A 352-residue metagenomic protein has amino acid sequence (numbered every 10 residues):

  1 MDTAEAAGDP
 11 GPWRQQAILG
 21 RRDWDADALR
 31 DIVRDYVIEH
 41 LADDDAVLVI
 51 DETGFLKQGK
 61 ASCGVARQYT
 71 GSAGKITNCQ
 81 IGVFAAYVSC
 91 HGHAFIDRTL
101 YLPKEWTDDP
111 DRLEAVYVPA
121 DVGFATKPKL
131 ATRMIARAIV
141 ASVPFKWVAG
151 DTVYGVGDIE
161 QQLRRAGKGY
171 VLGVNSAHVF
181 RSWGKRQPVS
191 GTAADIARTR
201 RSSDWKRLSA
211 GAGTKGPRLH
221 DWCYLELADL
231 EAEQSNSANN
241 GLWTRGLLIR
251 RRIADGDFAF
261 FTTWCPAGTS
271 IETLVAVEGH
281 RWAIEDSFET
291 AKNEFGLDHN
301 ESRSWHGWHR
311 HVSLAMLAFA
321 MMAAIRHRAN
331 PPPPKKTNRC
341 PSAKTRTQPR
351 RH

Functional and structural regions predicted by a protein language model:
M1-E5, F288-E294: Short coil/turn segments at secondary-structure boundaries
M1-L172, S176-V179, R186-Q187, I196 (+1 more regions): Conserved, well-structured functional cores that handle cations and Mg-NTP chemistry
Q58-Y69, T290-S302: Short amphipathic alpha-helical segments and their helix-coil junctions
S72-N78, I253, R303-V312: Structural motif
G74, H91-V116, A120, G169-A283: An anionic, glycine-rich sequence signature occurring as long contiguous blocks
T263, T269-E278, K292-R310, A329: Short, solvent-exposed helix-loop connector elements
W282-E289, A315, F319: Feature representing long, continuous alpha-helical segments
L297-H352: Basic, amphipathic alpha-helical segments enriched in Lys/Arg and hydrophobic/aromatic residues
